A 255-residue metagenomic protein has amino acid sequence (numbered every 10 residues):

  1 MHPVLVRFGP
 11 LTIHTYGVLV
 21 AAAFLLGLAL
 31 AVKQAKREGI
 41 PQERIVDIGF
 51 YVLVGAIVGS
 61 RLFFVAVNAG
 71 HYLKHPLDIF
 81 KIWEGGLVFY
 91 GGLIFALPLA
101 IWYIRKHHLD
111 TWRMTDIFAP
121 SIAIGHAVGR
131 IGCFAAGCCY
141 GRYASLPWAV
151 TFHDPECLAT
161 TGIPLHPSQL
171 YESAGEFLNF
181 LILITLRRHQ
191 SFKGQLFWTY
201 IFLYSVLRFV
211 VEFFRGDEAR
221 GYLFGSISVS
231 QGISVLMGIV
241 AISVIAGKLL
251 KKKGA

Functional and structural regions predicted by a protein language model:
M1-A255: A feature for loop-to-transmembrane-helix boundaries and adjacent hydrophobic helices in multi-pass integral membrane
